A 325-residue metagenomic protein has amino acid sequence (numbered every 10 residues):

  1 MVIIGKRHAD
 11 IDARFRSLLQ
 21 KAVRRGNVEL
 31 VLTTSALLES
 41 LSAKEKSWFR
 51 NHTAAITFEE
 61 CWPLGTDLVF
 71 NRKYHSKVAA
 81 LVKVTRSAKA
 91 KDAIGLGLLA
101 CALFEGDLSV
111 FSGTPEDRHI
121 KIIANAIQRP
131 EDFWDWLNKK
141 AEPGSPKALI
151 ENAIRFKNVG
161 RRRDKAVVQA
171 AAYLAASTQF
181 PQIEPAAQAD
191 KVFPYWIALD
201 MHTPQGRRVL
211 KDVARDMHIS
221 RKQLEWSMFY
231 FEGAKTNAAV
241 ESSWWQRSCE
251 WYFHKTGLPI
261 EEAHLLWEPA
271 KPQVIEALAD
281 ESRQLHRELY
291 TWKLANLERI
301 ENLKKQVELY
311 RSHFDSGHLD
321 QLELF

Functional and structural regions predicted by a protein language model:
M1-V2, K6: N-terminal cationic and glycine-rich segments that engage phosphates or anionic surfaces
H8, R14-L37: Conserved helicase/translocase motor-coupling segment
A13, L30-F325: C-terminal alpha-helical interaction modules of replication/initiation AAA+ assemblies
